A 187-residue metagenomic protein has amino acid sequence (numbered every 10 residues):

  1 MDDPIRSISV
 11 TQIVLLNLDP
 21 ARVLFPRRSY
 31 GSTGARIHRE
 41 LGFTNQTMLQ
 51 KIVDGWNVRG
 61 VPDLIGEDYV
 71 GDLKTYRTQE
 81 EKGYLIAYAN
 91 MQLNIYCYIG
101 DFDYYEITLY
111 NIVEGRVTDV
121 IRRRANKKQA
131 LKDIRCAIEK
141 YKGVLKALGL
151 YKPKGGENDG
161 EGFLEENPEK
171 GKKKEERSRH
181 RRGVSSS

Functional and structural regions predicted by a protein language model:
M1-V70, R77-E81, A87, E176 (+1 more regions): Metal-dependent nuclease catalytic cores that hydrolyze phosphodiester bonds in DNA/RNA, characterized by
D3-P4, P20, R39, Q46 (+6 more regions): Short linear motifs in intrinsically disordered/low-complexity regions
S7, G31, A35, R124 (+2 more regions): Low-complexity, intrinsically disordered regions enriched in charged/polar residues
A21, P26, G34, Q92-N94 (+3 more regions): A general marker of short, structured functional hotspots
K51-L145, G149: Nucleic-acid nuclease catalytic cores
K128-S187: Non-catalytic C-terminal interaction segments of nucleic acid-processing enzymes
